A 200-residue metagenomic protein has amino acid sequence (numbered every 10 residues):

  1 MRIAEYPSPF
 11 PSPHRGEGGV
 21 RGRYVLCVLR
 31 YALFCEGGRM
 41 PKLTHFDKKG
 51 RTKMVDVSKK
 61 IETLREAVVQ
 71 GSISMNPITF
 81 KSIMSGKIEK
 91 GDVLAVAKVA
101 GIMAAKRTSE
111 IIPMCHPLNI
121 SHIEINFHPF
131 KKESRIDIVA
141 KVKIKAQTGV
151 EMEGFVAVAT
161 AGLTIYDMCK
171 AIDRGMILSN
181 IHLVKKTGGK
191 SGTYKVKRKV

Functional and structural regions predicted by a protein language model:
M1-A4, V25, L29-A32: Short polybasic linear motifs
F10, R21-G22: Ser/Thr-rich, Pro/Gly/Ala-heavy low-complexity intrinsically disordered linkers and tails of secreted extracellular
P11-P13, C35, D47: Compositionally biased, low-structure terminal segments
G16-G19, E36-G37, G50: Glycine-biased, low-complexity coil/linker segments
Y31-R39: Short, Lys/Arg-enriched N-terminal segments with co-localized hydrophobic residues within the first ~10-30 amino acids
M40-L94, V99-H116, I123-V200: C-terminal binding/interaction regions
